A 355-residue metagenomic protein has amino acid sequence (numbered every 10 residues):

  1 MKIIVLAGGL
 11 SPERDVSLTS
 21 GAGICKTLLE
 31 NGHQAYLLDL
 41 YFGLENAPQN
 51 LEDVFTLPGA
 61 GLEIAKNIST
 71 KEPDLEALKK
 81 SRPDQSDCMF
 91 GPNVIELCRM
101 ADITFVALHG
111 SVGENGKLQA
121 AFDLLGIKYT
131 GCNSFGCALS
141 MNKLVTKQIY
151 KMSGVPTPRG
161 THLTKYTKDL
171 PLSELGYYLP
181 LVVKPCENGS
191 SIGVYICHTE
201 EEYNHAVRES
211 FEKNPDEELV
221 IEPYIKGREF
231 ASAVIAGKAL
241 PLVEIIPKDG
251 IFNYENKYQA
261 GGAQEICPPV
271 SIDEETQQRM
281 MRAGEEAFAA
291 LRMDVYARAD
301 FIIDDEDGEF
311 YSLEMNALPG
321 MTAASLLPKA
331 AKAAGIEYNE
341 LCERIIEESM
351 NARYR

Functional and structural regions predicted by a protein language model:
M1-F135, L139-M141, V145, M152 (+2 more regions): ATP-binding N-terminal substructure of ATP-dependent carboxylate-amine bond-forming enzymes
I3-A7, S11, T19, G91-C98 (+4 more regions): Active-site nucleotide/adenylate-binding loops and adjacent lid/helix of ATP-dependent enzymes
A35, K128-Y129, T157, L181 (+1 more regions): Hydrophobic beta-strand scaffold residues
G110, S191, P247-I251, N316-A330: Glycine-rich phosphate/pyrophosphate-binding beta-alpha loops
L163, V194-E200, V234-A236, D304 (+2 more regions): Short beta-strand-to-turn element immediately C-terminal to the catalytic PLP-Schiff-base lysine in fold type I
H198-R282, E309-Y311: Phosphate-binding site of ATP-dependent enzymes
P223, S232, F288-M321, A331: Conserved metal-phosphate-binding beta-hairpin within the catalytic cores of diverse ATP-dependent phosphoryl-transfer
E244-A297, K329-R355: Active-site "cap" helix and flanking loop/linker of ATP-utilizing ligase/carboxylase catalytic domains
